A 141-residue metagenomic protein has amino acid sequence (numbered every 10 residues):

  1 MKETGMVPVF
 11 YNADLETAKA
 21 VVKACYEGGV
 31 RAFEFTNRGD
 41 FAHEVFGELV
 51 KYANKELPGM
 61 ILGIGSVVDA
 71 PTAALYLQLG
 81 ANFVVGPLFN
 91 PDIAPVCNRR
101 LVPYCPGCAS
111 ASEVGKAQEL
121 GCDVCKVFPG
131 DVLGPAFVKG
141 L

Functional and structural regions predicted by a protein language model:
M1-L79, R99: Conserved N-terminal beta1-alpha1 strand-loop-helix module at the mouth
D14-T17, N37-A53, A70-A74, V84-Q118 (+1 more regions): Active-site-adjacent beta->alpha loops and helix N-cap segments on the catalytic face of soluble alpha/beta enzymes
R31, N82, D123: Short acidic/polar active-site loop segments enriched in Thr and Asp
L77, G121-V124: Short, flexible active-site loops
